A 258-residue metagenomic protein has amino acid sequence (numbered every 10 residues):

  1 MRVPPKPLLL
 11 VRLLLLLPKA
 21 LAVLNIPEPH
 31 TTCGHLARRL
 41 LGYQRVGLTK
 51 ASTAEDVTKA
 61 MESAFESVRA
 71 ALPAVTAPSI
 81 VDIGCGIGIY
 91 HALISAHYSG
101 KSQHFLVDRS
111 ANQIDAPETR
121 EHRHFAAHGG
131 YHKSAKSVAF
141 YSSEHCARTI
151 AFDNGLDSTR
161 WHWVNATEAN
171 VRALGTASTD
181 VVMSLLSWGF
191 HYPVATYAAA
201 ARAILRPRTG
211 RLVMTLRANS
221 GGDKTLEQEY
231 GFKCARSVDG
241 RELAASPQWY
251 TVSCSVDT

Functional and structural regions predicted by a protein language model:
L24-A74: Class I SAM-dependent methyltransferase Rossmann-like catalytic core, especially the SAM/SAH-binding loop
A77-G86: Conserved class I S-adenosyl-L-methionine
I87-G100: Conserved SAM-binding loop of SAM-dependent methyltransferases across substrates and taxa, primarily the Class I
R123-N170: S-adenosyl-L-methionine
A169-V182: A short acidic, Gly/Pro-enriched loop at the edge of an enzyme's catalytic core that lines a small-molecule cofactor
D180-V194: A short SAM/SAH-binding and catalytic strip from SAM-dependent methyltransferases
A195-R208: A short glycine-rich, Lys/Arg-flanked "PGG" loop and its adjoining helix->strand segment in the class I
R208-R217: Conserved beta-strand signature within the Rossmann-like core of class I S-adenosyl-L-methionine
